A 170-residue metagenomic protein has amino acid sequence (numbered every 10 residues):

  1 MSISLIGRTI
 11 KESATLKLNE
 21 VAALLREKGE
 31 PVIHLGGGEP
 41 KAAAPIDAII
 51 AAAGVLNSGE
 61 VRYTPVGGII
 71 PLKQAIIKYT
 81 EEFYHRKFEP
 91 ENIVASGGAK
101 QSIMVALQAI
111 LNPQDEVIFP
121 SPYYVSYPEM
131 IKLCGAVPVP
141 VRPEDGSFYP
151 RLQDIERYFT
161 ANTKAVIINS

Functional and structural regions predicted by a protein language model:
S4-G98, V105: N-terminal small-domain helix-loop-helix segment of the aminotransferase-like
L16-K17, G98-Q101, E144-P150: Short gly/ser/thr-rich secondary-structure transition/capping motifs
V21, A106, D154-Y158: CheY-like receiver
H34, A95, F119, P140-R142: Structural signal for conserved beta-strand scaffold positions within catalytic alpha/beta enzyme cores
K87-I93, P113-E116, A161-N162: Short acidic capping loops at alpha-helix termini that bridge into adjacent secondary structure
A109-M130: Conserved PLP-anchoring active-site segment centered on the Schiff-base-forming lysine
L133-P138: A short helix-loop-beta submotif of the ANL/AMP-binding
V139, D145-S170: Active-site phosphate-binding strand-loop segment of PLP-dependent enzymes
